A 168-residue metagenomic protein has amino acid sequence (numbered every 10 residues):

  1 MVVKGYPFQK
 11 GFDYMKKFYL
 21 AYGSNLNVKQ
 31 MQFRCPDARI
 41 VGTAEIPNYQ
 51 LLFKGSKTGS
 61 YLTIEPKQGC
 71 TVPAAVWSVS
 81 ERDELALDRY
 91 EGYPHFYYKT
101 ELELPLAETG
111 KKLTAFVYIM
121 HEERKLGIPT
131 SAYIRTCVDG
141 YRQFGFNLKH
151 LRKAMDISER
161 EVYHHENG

Functional and structural regions predicted by a protein language model:
K4-Y14: Short, Lys/Arg-enriched N-terminal segments with co-localized hydrophobic residues within the first ~10-30 amino acids
Y14-G168: Glycine-aromatic micro-motifs
